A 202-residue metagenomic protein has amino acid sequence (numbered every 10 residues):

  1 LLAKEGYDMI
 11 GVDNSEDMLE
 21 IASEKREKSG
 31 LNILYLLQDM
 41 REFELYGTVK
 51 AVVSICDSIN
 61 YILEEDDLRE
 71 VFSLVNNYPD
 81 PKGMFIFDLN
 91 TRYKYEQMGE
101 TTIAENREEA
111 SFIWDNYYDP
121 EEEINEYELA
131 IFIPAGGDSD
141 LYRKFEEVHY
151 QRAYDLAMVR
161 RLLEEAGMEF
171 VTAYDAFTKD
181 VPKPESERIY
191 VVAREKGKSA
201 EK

Functional and structural regions predicted by a protein language model:
L1-E42: Class I SAM-dependent methyltransferase SAM/SAH-binding core
R41-A51: A short acidic, Gly/Pro-enriched loop at the edge of an enzyme's catalytic core that lines a small-molecule cofactor
V49, E123-N125, P184-I189: A short, glycine/Asx- and small/polar-enriched loop/turn that sits immediately N-terminal to a beta-strand
V49-D67: A short SAM/SAH-binding and catalytic strip from SAM-dependent methyltransferases
R69-M84: A short glycine-rich, Lys/Arg-flanked "PGG" loop and its adjoining helix->strand segment in the class I
I86-L162: SAM-dependent methyltransferase
Y150-K202: C-terminal lobe and adjacent flexible extensions of AdoMet/dcAdoMet transferase-like proteins
